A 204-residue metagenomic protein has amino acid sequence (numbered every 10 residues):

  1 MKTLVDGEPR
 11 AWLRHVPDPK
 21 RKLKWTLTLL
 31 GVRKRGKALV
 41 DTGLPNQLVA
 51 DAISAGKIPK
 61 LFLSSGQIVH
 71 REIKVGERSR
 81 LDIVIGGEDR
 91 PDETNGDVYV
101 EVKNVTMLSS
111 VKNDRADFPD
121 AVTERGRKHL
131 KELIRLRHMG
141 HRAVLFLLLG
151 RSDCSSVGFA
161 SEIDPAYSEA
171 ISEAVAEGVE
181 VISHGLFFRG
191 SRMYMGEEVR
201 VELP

Functional and structural regions predicted by a protein language model:
M1-W12: Short nucleic-acid-contacting surface segments enriched for D/E, G, S/T with interspersed K/R
R10, R142-V144, E180: Residues at the starts of beta-strands that form the adenosine-phosphate
H15-K20: Short, charged beta-turn/beta-strand-edge "cap" motif at the junction between a beta-strand and an adjacent loop
L30-A55: Short peripheral tails and domain-boundary helices/loops at the edges of structured domains
G36-G43, P59-T106, K128-K131, L186 (+1 more regions): Active-site metal-binding core of divalent-cation-utilizing nuclease and nuclease-like domains
D89-P91, V98, V102-T123, S155: Short beta-strand-loop-alpha-helix junction that forms the active-site gateway of nucleic-acid-processing nucleases
D114-I163, G185: Nucleic-acid nuclease catalytic cores
G150-P204: Domain-level recognition of nuclease-like catalytic cores that cleave nucleotide substrates
